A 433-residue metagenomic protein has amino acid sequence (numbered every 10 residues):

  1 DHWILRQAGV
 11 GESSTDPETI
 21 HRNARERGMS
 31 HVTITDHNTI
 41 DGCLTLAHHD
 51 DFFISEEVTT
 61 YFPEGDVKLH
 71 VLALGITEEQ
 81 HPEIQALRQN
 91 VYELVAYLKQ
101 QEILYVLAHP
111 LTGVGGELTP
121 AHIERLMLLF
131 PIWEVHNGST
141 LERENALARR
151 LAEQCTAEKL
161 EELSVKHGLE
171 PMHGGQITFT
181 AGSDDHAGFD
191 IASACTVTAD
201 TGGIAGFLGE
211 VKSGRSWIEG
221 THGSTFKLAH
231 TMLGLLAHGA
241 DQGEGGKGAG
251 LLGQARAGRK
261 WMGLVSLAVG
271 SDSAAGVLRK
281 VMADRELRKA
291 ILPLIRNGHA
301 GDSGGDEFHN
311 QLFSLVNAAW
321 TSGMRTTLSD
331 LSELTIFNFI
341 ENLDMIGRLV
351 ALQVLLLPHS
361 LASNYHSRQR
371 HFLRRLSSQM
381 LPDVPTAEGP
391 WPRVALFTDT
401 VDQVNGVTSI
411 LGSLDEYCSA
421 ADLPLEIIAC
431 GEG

Functional and structural regions predicted by a protein language model:
D1-K68, F189: An N-terminally biased module of ancient metal coordination in phosphate/nucleic-acid-related enzymes
D1-T15, E78-C195: Domain-core and long-helix interface of multi-subunit machines
T33, I54, V106, F179-A181 (+1 more regions): Residue-level marker for buried hydrophobic side chains located in beta-strands that build the well-ordered beta-sheet
D36, F52, A73, Y105 (+3 more regions): Divalent metal-coordination and catalytic microenvironments
H37-I40, A96-E102, G115, H122 (+3 more regions): C-terminal functional module detector
F53-V58, L126-L141, T201-S213: Acidic, His- and aromatic-enriched active-site or binding-groove loops in soluble protein domains that engage sugars
N297-L352, P358, H366-V384: Charge-dense, extended regions
L343-E432: N-terminal subdomain of nucleotide-sugar transferases
